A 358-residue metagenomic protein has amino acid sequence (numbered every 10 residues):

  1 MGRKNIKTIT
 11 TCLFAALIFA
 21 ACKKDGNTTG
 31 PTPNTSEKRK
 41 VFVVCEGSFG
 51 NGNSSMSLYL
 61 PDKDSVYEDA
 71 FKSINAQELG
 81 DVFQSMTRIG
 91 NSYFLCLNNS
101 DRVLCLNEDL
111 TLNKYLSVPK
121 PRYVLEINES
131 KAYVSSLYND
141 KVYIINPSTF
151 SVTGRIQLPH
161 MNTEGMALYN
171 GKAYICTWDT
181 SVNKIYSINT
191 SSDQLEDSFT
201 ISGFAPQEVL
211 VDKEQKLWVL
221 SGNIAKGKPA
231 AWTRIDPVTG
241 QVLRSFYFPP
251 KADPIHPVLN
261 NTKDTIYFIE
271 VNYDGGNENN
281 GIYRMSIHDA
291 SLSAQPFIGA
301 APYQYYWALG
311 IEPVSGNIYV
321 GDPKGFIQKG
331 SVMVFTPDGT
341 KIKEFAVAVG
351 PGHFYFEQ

Functional and structural regions predicted by a protein language model:
M1-V41: Bacterial Sec-dependent N-terminal signal peptides
D25-N107, N139, P323, Q328-K329 (+3 more regions): Acidic/polar, low-complexity intrinsically disordered N-terminal segments immediately downstream of a Sec signal
E37-R39, G90-S92, E129-S130, N170-G171 (+3 more regions): Short coil/turn segments that connect the beta-strands within blades of beta-propeller domains
V43-N51, L95-N99, V134-Y138, I175-T180 (+4 more regions): Conserved beta-strand positions in repeat-built beta-propeller and related beta-rich domains
G50-L58, R102-C105, K141-Y143, S181-Y186 (+3 more regions): Structural motif
P61-K63, N107-T111, N146-F150, N189-Q194 (+3 more regions): Short loop/turn segments that connect beta-strands within beta-propeller blades
K72-L79, K114-P119, R155-H160, S198-G203 (+3 more regions): Surface loop/turn motifs at the tips and blade-to-blade linkers of beta-strand repeat domains
G80-S85, K120-I127, M161-L168, F204-D212 (+3 more regions): Repeated scaffold domains used in trafficking and secretory/extracellular systems, primarily beta-propellers
